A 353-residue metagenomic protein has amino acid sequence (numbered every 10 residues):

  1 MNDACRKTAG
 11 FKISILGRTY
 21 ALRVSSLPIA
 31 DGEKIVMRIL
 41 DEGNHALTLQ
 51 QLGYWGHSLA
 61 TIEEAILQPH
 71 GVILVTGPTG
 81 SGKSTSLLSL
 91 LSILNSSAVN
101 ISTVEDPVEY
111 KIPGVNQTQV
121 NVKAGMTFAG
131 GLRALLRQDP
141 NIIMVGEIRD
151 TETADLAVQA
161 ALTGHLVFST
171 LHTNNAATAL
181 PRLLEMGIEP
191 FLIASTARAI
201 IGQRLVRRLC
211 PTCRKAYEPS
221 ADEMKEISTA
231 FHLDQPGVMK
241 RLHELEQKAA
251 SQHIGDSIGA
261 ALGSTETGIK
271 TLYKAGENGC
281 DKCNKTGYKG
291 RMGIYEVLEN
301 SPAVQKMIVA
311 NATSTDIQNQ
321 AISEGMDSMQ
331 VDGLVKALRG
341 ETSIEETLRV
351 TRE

Functional and structural regions predicted by a protein language model:
M1-E353: Short, flexible helix-loop junctions that flank or precede catalytic/ligand sites
